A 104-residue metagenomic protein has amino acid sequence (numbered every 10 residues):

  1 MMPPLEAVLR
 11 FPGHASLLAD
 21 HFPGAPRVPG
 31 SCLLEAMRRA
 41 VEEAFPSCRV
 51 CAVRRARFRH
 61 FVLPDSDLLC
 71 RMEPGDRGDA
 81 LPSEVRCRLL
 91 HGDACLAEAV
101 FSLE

Functional and structural regions predicted by a protein language model:
M1-V28: Catalytic strand-loop segment that frames the active site of acyl-thioester-processing enzymes
P3-L5, L18, R49-R54, S66-L68 (+2 more regions): A generic structural signal for short beta-strands and their flanking turns/coil linkers
P4, P64, E73-E104: HotDog/MaoC-like acyl-thioester-processing domains
L9-F11, F58, L103: Hydrophobic residues in beta-strands and at strand termini
F11-G13, H60, D76: Non-catalytic surface loops within mature trypsin-like serine protease
A25-P29, L33-L34, E42: Compact, glycine-rich, soluble single-domain proteins
M37-P74: Hydrophobic beta-strand-centered segment that forms part of the acyl-chain substrate-binding groove
